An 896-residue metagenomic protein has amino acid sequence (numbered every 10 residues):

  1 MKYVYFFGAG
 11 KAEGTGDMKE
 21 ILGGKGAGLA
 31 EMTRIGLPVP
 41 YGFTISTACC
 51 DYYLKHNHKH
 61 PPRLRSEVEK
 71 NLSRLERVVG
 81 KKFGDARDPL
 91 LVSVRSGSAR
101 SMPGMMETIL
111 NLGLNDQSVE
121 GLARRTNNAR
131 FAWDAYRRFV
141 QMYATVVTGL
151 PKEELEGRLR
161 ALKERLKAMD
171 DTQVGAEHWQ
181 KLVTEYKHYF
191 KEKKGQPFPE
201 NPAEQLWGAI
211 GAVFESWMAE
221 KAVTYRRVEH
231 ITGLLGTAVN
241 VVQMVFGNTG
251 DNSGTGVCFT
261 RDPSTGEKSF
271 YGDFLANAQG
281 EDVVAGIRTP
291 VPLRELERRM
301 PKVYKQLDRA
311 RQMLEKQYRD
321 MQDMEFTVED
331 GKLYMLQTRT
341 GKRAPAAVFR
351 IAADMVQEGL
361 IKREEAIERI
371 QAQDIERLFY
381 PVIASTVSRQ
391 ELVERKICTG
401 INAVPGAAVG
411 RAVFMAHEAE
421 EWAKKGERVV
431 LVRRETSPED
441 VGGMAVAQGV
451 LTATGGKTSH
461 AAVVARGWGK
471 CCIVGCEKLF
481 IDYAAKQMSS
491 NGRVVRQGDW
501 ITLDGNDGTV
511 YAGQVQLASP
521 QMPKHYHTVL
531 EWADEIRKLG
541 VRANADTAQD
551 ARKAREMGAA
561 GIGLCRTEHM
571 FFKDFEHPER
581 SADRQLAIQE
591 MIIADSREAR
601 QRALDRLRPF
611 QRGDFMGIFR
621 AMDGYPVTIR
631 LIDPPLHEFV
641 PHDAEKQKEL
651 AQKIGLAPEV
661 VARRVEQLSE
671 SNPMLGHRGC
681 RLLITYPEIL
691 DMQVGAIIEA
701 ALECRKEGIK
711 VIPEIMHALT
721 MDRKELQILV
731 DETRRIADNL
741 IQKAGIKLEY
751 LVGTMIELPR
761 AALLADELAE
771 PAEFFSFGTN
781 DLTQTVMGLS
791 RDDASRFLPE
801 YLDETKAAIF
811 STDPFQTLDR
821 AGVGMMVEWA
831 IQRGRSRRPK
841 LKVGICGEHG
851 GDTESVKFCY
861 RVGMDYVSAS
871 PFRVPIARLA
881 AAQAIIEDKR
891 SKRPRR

Functional and structural regions predicted by a protein language model:
M1-E391, C398, E427-V430, S437-E439 (+11 more regions): Nucleotide/phosphate-binding sheet-loop regions of phosphoryl- and nucleotidyl-transfer enzymes
F43, A453-G455, V474-E477, C565 (+2 more regions): Short beta->alpha connector loops at strand-helix junctions that form conserved, small/polar/Pro-enriched
R95-S96, M522, W532-R896: Conserved alpha/beta-domain cores
T260, E420-W422, V441, N491-V494: Short, surface-exposed secondary-structure edge patches
L360-V446, T509-V510, Q514-V515, Y526 (+2 more regions): Protease-associated
Q448-T454, C472, G844: A short, small-residue-rich loop immediately preceding and capping a beta-strand
W468-K470: Residues forming the flavin
K478-Y511, Q516: S4-like RNA-binding module at protein N-termini
